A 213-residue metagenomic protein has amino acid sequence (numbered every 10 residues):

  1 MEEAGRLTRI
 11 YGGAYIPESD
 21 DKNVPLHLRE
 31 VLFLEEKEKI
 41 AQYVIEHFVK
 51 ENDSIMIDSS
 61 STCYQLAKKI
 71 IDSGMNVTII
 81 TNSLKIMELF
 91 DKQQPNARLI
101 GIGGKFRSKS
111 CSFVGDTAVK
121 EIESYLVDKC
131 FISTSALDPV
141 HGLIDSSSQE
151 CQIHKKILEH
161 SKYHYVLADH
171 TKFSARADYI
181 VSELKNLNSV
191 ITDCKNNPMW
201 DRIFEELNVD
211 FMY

Functional and structural regions predicted by a protein language model:
M1-M56, I71-M75, K92-N96: HTH-adjacent hinge/linker in prokaryotic transcriptional regulators
E2, R9, M87-Y213: Conserved phosphate- and dinucleotide-binding cores of soluble alpha/beta proteins, encompassing both enzyme active
Q42-E46, K68, K120, K155: Alpha-helical segments flanking ligand/cofactor-binding loops in enzyme cores
I57-D58, T81, T192: Short beta-strand scaffold positions
S61-Y64: Gly/Ser/Thr-rich loops at beta-strand to alpha-helix junctions that form or flank small-molecule/cofactor-binding
K69-L89: Catalytic core of membrane glycerolipid acyltransferases/transacylases, capturing the structured, soluble-facing
